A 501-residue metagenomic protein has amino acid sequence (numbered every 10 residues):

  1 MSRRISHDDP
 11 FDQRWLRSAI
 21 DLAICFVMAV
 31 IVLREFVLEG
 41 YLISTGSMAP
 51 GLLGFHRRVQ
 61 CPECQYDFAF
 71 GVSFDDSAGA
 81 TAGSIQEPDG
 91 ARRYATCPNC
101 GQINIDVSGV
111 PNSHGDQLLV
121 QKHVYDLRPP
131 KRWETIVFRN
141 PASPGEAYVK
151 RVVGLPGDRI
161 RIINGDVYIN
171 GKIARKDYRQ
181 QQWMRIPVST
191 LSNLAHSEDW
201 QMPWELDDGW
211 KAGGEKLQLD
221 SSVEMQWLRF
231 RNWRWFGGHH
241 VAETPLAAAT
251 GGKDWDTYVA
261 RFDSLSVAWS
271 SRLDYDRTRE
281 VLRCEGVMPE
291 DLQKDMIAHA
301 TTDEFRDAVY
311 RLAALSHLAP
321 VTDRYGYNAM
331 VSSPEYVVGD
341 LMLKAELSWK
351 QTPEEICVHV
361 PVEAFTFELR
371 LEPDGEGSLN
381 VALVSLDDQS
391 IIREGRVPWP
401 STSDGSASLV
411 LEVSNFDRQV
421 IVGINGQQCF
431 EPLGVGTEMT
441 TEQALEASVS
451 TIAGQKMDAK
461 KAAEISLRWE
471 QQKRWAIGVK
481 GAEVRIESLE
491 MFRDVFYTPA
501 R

Functional and structural regions predicted by a protein language model:
M1-R501: Extended hydrophobic leader/signal-anchor segments used for secretion and membrane insertion
